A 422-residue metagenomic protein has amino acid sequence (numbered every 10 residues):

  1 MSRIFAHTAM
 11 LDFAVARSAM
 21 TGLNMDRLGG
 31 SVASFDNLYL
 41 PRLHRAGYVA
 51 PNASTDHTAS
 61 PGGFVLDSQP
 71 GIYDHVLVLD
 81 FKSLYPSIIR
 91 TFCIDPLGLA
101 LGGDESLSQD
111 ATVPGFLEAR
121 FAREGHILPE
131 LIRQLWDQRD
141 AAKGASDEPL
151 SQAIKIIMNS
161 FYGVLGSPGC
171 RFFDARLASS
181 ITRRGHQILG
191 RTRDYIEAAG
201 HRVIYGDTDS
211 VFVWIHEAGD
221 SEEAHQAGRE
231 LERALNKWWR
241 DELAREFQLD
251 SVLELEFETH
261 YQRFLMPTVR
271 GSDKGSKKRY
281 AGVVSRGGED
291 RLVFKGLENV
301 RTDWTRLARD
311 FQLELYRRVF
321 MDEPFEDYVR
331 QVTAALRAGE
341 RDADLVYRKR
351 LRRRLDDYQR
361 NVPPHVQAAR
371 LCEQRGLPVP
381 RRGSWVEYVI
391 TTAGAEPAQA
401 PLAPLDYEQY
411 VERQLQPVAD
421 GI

Functional and structural regions predicted by a protein language model:
R3-H7: Hydrophobic, small-residue-rich alpha-helical packing segments that form membrane-like cores
L11, V15-L101, L107-T112, S146-I157 (+3 more regions): DNA-dependent DNA polymerase catalytic subunits
P70, D140-A141, R176-A178: A short, structure-level motif marking secondary-structure boundaries and short turns
T91-K143: Short, exposed interaction patches on small structured surface elements
R123-C170: Active-site cores of enzymes that catalyze phosphoryl transfer or operate on phosphate-rich substrates
D140, V213-H216: A broad detector of the eukaryotic-type serine/threonine protein kinase catalytic domain
V164-R183: Gly-rich Lys/Arg/Thr-decorated short loops/hinges at beta-loop-alpha junctions or inter-strand turns that position
